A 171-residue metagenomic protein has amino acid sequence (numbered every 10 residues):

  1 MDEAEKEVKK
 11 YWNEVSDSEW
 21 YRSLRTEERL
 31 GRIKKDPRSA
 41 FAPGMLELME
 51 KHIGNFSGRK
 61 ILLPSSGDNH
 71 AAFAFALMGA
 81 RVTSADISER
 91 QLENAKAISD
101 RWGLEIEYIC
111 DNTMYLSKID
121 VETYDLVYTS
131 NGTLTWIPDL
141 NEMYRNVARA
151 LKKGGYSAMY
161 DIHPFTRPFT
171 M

Functional and structural regions predicted by a protein language model:
M1-G31: N-terminal, positively charged/glycine-rich alpha-helical extensions of SAM-dependent methyltransferases
T26-R59: Conserved alpha-helix/loop element of class I SAM-dependent methyltransferases that forms part of the SAM/SAH-binding
K60-Y115: Class I SAM-dependent methyltransferase SAM/SAH-binding core
K118-V127: A short acidic, Gly/Pro-enriched loop at the edge of an enzyme's catalytic core that lines a small-molecule cofactor
T129-N131, Y160: Residues lining the SAM
T135-W136: A short His-aromatic
N141-Y156: A short glycine-rich, Lys/Arg-flanked "PGG" loop and its adjoining helix->strand segment in the class I
Y156-M171: Conserved class I S-adenosyl-L-methionine
